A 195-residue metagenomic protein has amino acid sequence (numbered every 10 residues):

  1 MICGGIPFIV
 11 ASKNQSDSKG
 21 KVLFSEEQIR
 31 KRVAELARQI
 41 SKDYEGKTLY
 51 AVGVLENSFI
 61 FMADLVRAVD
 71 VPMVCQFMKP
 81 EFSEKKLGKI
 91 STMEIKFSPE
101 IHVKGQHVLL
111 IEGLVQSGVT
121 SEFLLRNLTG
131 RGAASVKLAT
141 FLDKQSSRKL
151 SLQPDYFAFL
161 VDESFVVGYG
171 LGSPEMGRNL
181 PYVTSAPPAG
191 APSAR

Functional and structural regions predicted by a protein language model:
M1-R195: PRPP-associated nucleotide enzymes
